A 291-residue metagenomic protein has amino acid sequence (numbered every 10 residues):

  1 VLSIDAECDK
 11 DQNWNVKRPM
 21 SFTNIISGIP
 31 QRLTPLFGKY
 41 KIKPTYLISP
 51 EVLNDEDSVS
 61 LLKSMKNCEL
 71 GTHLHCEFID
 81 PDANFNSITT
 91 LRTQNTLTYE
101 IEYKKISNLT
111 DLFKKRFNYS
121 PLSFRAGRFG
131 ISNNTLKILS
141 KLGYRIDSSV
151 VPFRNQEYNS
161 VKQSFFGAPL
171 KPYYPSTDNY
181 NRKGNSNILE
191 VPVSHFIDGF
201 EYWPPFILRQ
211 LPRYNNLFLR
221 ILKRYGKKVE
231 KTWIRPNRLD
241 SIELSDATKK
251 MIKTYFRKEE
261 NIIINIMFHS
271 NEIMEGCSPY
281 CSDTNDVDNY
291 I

Functional and structural regions predicted by a protein language model:
V1-K66, L217, K231, E243-D246 (+1 more regions): Active-site beta->alpha N-cap acidic-glycine motif
D5, H73, F124, L139 (+2 more regions): Conserved, mostly hydrophobic/aromatic
N15-I25, K43-S49, T90-E102, P121-A126 (+3 more regions): The substrate-binding groove and active-site-proximal loops of carbohydrate-active enzymes, especially glycoside
I29-L33, E102-L109, F113, T135 (+3 more regions): Alpha-helical packing segments of well-folded alpha/beta enzyme cores
Q31-K41, L53-I79, S140, K183 (+1 more regions): Acidic (Asp/Glu)-rich catalytic clusters
P50-G130, I197-F200, M267-E272: Metal-dependent polysaccharide deacetylase catalytic core of the NodB/CE4 family, i.e., the active-site-bearing domain
D82, Y158-Q163, P204, E275-C281: Histidine/acidic-residue-rich catalytic or RNA/ligand-binding cores of hydrolases and nuclease-related proteins
A126-R257: Active-site-adjacent pocket scaffolds in enzyme catalytic domains
